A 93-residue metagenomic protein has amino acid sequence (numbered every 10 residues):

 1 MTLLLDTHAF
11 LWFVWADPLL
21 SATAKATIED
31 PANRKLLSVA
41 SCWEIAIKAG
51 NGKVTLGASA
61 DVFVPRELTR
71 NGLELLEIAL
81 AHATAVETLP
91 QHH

Functional and structural regions predicted by a protein language model:
M1-S38, N51-R66: Short, well-structured N-terminal submotif of metal-dependent ribonuclease cores
T7-H8, I45, A79, V86: Generic structural signal for small/hydrophobic residues in well-ordered secondary structure, especially within
A16-D17, K48, R70, L89: Residue-level signal for well-ordered alpha-helical positions
D30, K48-G50, T84-E87: A short, structure-level motif marking secondary-structure boundaries and short turns
K35-S38, A46-I47, G72-E77: A broad, low-specificity signal for short, low-complexity segments enriched in glycine/proline and polar/charged
T55-H93: Active-site neighborhoods of divalent-metal-dependent phosphate/nucleic-acid chemistry enzymes
